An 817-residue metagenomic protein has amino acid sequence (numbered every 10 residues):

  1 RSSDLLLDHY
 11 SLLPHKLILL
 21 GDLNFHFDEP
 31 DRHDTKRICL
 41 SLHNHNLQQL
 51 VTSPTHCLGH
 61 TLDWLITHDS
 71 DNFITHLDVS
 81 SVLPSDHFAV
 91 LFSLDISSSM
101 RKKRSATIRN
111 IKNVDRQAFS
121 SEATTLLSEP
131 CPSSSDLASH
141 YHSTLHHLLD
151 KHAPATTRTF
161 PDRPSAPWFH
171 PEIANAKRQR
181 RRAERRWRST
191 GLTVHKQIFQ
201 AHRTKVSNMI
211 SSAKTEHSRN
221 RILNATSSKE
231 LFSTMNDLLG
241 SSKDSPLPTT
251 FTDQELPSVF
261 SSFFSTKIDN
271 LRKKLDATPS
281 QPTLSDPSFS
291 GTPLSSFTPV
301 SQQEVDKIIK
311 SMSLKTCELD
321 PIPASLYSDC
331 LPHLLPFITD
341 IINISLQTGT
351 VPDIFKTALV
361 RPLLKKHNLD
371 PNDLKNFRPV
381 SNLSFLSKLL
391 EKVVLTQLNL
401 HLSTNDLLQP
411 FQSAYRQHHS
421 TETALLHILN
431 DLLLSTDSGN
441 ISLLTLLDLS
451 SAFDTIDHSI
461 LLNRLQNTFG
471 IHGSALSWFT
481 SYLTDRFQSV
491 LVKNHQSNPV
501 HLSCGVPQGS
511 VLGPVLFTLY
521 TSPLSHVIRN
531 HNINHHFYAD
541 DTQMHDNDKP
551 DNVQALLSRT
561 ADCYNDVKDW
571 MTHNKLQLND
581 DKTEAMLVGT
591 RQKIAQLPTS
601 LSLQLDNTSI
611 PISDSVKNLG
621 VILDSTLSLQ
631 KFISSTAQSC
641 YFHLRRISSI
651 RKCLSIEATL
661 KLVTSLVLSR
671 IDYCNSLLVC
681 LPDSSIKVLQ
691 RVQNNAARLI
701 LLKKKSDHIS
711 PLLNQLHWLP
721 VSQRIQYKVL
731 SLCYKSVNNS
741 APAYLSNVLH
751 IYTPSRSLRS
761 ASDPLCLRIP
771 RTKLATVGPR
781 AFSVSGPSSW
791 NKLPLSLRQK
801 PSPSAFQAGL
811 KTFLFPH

Functional and structural regions predicted by a protein language model:
S3-D69, F119-P132, F199, I222 (+1 more regions): Metal-dependent phosphoesterases centered on the DNase I-like endonuclease/exonuclease/phosphatase
L6-L17, V394-Q412, S435-D437, P514-H545: Active-site palm subdomain of RNA-directed nucleic acid polymerases
L13, L17, S70-D162, S241 (+9 more regions): Surface polyanion/phosphate-binding segment centered on an Asp-His-Pro turn
F25-K36, S451-F469, Q543-K568, C680: Catalytic palm subdomain of template-directed nucleic-acid polymerases, centered on the conserved carboxylate motif
Q49, L62, S99, Y141-T144 (+7 more regions): Basic/polar low-complexity segments
P54-D71, L77, S295, D562 (+1 more regions): Short, conserved micro-motifs composed of acidic
V114-L148, N607-L677: Basic, alpha-helical interaction scaffolds
F264, G291, S295-P507, D546 (+1 more regions): Conserved pre-catalytic core of RNA-dependent polymerases
